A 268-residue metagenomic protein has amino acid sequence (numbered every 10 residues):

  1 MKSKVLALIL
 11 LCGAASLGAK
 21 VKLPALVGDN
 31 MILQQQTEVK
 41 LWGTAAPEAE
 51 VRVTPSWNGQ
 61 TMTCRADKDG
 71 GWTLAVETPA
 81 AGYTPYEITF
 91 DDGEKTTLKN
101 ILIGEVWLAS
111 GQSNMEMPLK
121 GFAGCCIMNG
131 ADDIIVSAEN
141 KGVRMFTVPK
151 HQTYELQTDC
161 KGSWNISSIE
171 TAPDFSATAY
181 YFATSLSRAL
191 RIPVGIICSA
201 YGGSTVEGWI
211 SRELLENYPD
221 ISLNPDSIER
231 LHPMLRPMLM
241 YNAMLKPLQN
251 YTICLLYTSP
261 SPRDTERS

Functional and structural regions predicted by a protein language model:
K2-L8: Sec-dependent signal peptide recognition, specifically the positively charged N-region followed immediately by
L10-G18: Hydrophobic h-region of N-terminal signal peptides that target proteins for export in Gram-negative bacteria
A19-P47, I101-A109: Non-catalytic, glycine-rich low-complexity segments
A49-S113, F122: Extended acidic/polar, glycine-enriched regions that form or flank non-catalytic beta-rich accessory modules
L108, S113-E116, Y201-T205, R263: Solvent-exposed loop/turn segments at secondary-structure junctions within structured extracellular/periplasmic domains
A123-I166, L190-I228, L235-R236, M240 (+1 more regions): Surface-exposed loop and adjacent secondary-structure segments within mature catalytic domains
S167-P173, R263: Second-shell loop/turn segments in exported
Y257-D264: Conserved small/polar residues in nucleotide/adenosyl-binding loops
